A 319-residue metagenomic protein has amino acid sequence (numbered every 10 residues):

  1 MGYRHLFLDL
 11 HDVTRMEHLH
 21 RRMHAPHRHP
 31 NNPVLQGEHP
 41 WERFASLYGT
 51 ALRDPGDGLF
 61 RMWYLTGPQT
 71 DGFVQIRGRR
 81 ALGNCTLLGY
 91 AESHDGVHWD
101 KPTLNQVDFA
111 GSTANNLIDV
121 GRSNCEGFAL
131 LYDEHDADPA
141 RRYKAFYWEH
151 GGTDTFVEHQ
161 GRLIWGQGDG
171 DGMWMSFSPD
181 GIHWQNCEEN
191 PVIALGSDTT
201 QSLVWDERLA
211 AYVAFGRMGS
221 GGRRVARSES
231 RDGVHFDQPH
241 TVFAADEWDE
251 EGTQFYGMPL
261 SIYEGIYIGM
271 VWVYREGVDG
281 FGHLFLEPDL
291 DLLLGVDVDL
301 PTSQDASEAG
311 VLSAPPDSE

Functional and structural regions predicted by a protein language model:
M1-Y256, S261-E319: Beta-rich carbohydrate-recognition and catalytic domains
